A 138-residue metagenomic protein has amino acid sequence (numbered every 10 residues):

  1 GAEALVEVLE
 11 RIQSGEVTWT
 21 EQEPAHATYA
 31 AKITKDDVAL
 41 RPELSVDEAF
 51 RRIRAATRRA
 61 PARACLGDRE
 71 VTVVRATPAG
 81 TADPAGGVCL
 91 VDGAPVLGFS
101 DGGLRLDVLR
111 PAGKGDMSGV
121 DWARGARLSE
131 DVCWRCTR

Functional and structural regions predicted by a protein language model:
G1-V17: Conserved anion/nucleotide-ligand pocket segment
E21-R138: Internal anion-binding site segments
